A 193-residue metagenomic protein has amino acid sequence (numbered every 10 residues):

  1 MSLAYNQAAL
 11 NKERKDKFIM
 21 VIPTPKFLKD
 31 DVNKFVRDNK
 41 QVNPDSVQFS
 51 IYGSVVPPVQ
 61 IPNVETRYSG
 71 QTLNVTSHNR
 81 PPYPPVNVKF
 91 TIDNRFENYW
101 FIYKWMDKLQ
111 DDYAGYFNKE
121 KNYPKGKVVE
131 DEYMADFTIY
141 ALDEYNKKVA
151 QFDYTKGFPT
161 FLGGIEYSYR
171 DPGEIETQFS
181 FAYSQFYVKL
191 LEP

Functional and structural regions predicted by a protein language model:
M1-P193: Glycine-rich, low-complexity intrinsically disordered segments
